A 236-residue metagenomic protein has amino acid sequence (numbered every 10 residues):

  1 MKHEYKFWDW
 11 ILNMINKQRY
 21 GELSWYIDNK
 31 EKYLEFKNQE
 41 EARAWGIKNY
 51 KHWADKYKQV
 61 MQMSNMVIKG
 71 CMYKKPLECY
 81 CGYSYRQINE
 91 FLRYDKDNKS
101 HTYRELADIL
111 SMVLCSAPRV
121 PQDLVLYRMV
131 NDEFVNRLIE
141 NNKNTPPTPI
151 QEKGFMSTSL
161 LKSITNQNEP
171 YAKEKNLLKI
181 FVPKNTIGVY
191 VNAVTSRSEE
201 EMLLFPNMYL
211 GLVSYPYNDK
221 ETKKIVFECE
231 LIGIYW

Functional and structural regions predicted by a protein language model:
M1-M156, L160-S163, D219-W236: N-terminal subdomain
N131, P147, S159-K162, N166-W236: Active-site and NAD+-binding cores of ADP-ribose-processing enzymes
